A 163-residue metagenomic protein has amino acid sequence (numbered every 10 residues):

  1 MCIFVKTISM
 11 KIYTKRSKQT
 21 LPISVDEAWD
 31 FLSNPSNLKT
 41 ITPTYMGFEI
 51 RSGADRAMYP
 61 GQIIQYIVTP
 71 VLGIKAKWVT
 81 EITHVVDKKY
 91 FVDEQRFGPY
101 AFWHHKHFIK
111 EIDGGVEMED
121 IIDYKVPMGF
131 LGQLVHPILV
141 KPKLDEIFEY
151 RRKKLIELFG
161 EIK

Functional and structural regions predicted by a protein language model:
I3-Y59: Hydrophobic ligand-binding cavity/cleft-lining segments
T14-R16, K75-V79, F102-H105: Short, surface-exposed coil-to-beta transition loops
R16-P22, E49, I67, E81 (+2 more regions): Generic structural detector for well-ordered beta-strands
L21-I23, P70-L72, H84, P99 (+1 more regions): Beta-strand elements of well-folded, non-transmembrane domains
V25, T83-Y90, F108-E117: A short, structured loop/turn motif at beta-sheet edges
E49-F97, Y150-K153, E157-K163: Glycine-rich portal/gate segments that line the openings of hydrophobic small-molecule binding cavities
Q95-E146: Beta-strand/loop substructures that line and gate deep hydrophobic ligand-binding cavities in soluble
